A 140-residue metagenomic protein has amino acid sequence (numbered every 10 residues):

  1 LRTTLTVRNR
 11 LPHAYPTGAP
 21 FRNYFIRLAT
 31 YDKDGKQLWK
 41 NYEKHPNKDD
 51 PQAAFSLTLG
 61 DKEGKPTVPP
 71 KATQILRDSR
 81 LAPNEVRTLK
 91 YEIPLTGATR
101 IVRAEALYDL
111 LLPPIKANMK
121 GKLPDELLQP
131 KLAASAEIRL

Functional and structural regions predicted by a protein language model:
L1-L140: Short, conserved sequence motifs used for protein processing/export or organelle targeting and for catalysis
